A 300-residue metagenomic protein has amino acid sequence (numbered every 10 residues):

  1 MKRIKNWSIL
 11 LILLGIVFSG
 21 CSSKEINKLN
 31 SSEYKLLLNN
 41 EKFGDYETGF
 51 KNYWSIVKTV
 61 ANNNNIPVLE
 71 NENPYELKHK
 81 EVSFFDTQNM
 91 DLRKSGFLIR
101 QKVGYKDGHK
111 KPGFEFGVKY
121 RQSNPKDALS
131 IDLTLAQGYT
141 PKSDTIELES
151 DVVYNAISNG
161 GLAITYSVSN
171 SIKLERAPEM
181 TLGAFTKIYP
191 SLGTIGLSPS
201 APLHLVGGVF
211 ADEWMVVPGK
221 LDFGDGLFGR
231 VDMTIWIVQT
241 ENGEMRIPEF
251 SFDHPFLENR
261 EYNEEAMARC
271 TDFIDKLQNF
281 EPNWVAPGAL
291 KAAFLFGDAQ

Functional and structural regions predicted by a protein language model:
M1-I9: Bacterial N-terminal signal peptides that target proteins for export
I9-V17: Bacterial N-terminal signal peptides
K24-Q300: Phosphate-end processing signature that detects enzymes handling 5′-triphosphorylated RNA and polyphosphate
